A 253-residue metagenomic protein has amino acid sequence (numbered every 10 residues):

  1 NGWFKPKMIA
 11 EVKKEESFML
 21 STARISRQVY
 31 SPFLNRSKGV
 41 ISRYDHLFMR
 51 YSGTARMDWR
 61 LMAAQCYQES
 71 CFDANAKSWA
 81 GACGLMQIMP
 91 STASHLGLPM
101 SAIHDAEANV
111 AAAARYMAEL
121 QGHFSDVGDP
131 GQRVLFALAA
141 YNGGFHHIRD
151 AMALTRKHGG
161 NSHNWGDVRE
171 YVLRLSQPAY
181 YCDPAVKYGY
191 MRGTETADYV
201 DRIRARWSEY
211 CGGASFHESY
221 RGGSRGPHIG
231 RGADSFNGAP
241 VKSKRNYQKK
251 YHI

Functional and structural regions predicted by a protein language model:
N1-L20, V200, R206-G213: Extended ligand-binding regions for polar small-molecule ligands
M19-F72, E107-V110, F124-G128, F216-R221: Export/targeting segments at the very N-terminus of extracytoplasmic proteins
R24-V29, S70-W79, H95, L120-H123 (+1 more regions): Secretory-pathway/luminal and periplasmic proteins that interact with or process carbohydrate-rich
M57-D58, P99, G144: Helix N-cap / loop-to-helix initiation motif
D58-A64, C83, G131-A139: Alpha-helical scaffolds flanking conserved acidic
N75-S101, A108-E119, I203: Substrate-binding/active-site groove segments that recognize and process beta-1,4-linked N-acetyl-hexosamine
Q132-E209: Catalytic and substrate-binding regions of cell-wall glycan-acting enzymes that process beta-1,4-linked
E195-I253: Low-complexity, Gly/Ser/Thr/Pro-rich intrinsically disordered linker/tail segments
